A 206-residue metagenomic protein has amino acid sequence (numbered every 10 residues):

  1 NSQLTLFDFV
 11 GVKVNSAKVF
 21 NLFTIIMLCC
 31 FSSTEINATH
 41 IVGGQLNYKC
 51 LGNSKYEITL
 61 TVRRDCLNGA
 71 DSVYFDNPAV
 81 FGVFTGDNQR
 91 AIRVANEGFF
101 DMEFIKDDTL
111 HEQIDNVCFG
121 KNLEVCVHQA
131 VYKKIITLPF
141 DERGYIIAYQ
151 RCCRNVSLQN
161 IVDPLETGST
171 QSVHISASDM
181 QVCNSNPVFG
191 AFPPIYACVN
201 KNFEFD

Functional and structural regions predicted by a protein language model:
N1-V42: Bacterial Sec-dependent N-terminal signal peptides
I36-D206: Long, compositionally biased, intrinsically disordered segments
